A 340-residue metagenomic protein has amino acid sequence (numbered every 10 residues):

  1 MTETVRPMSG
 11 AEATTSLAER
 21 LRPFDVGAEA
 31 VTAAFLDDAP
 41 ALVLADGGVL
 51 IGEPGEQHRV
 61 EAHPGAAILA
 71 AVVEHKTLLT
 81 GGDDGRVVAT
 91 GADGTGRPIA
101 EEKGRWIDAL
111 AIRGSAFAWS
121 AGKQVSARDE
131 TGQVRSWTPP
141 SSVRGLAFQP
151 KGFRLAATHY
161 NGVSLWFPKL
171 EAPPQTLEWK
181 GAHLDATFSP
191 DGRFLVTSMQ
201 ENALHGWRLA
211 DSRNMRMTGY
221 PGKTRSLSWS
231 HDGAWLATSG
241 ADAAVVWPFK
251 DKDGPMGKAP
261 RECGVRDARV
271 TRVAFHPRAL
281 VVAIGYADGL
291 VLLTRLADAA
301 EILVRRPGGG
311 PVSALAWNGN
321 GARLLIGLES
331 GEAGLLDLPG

Functional and structural regions predicted by a protein language model:
M1-G340: WD40-repeat beta-propeller superdomains and closely related acidic/aromatic-rich repeat-like regions
